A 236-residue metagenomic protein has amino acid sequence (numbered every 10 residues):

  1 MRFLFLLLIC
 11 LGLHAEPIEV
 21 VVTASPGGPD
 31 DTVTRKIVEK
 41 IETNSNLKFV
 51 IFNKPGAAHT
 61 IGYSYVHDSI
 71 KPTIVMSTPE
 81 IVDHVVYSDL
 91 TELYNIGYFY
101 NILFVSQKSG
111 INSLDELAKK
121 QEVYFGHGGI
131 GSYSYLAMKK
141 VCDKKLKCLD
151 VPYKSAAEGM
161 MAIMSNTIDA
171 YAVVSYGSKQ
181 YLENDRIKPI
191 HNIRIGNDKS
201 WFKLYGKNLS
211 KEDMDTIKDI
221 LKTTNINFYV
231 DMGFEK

Functional and structural regions predicted by a protein language model:
F3-L13: Sec-dependent N-terminal signal peptides
E16-S69, T78-K236: Conserved, function-defining micro-sites of small-solute handling proteins
T73-I74: Hydrophobic beta-strand anchors of alpha/beta hydrolase catalytic cores
